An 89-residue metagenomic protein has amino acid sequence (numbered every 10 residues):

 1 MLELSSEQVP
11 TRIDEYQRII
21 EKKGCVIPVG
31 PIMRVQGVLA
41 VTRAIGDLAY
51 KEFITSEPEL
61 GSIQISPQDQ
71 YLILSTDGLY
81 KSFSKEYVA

Functional and structural regions predicted by a protein language model:
M1-A89: PP2C/PPM-type serine/threonine phosphatase catalytic core, specifically the conserved beta-strand-loop-alpha-helix
